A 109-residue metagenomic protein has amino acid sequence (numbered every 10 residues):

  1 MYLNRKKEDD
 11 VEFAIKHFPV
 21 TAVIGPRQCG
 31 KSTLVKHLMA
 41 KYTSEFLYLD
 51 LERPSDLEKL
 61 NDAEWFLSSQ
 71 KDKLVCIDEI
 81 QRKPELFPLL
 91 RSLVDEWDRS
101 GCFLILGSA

Functional and structural regions predicted by a protein language model:
M1-A109: Phosphate-binding site recognition
